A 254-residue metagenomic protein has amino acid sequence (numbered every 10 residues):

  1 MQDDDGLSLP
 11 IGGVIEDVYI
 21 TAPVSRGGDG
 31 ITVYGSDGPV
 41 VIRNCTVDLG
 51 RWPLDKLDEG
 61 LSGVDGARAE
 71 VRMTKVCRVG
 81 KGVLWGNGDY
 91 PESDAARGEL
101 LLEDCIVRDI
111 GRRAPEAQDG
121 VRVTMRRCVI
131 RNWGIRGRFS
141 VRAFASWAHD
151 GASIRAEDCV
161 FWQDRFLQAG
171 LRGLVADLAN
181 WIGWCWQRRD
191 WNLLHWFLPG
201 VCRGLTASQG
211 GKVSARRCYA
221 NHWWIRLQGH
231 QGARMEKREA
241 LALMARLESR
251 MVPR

Functional and structural regions predicted by a protein language model:
M1-L7, V24-Y34, L49-D65, R78-R97 (+7 more regions): Extracellular beta-strand/beta-solenoid scaffold signature
P10, E16, T21, Y34 (+17 more regions): Feature marks extracellular polysaccharide-active and adherence modules
V14-D17, V40-I42, R68-M73, L100-L102 (+6 more regions): All-beta strand scaffolds that present successive hydrophobic residues in beta-strands
G200-C202, C218-W223: Leucine-rich solenoid repeat modules
G210, H222, E248-R250: Structural alpha-beta junctions
